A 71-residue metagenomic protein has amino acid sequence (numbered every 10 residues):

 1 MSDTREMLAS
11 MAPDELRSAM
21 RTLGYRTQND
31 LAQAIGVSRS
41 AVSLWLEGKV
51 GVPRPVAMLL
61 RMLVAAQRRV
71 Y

Functional and structural regions predicted by a protein language model:
M1-G24, R61: A short, Lys/Arg-rich alpha-helix, primarily the initiator
A9, Q28, V52-P53: Alpha-helix N-cap/helix-initiation sites
T27-Q28, R39: Helix-turn-helix DNA-binding elements, focusing on the entry/boundary residues of the two helices that contact DNA
D30-A32: Short alpha-helical "recognition helix" segments of helix-turn-helix
G36-G51: Recognition helix of helix-turn-helix/homeodomain-like DNA-binding domains that insert into the DNA major groove
R54-Y71: DNA major-groove recognition helix of helix-turn-helix/homeodomain DNA-binding modules
